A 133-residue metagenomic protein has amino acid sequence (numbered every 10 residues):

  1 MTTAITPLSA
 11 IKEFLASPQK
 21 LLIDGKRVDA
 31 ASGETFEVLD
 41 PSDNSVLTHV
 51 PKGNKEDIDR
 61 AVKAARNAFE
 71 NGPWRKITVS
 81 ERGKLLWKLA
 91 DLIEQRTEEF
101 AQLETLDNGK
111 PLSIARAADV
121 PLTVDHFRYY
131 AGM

Functional and structural regions predicted by a protein language model:
M1-V50, K84-K88, D125: Terminal low-complexity tails and localization/encapsulation signals of metabolic enzymes
S45-M133: Glycine-rich loop-to-alpha-helix module at the N-terminal edge of alpha/beta enzyme cores
